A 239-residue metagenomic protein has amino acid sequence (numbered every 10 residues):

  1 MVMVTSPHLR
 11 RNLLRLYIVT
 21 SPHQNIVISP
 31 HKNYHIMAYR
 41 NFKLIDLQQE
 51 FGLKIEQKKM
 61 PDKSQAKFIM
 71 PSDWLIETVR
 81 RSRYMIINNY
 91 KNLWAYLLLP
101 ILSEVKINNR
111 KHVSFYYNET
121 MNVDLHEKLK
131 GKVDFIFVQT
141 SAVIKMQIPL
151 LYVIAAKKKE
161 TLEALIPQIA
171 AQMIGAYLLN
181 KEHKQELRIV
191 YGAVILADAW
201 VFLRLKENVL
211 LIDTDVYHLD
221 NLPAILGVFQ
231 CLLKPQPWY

Functional and structural regions predicted by a protein language model:
M1-A66: Nuclease-adjacent, charged terminal/linker segments that flank catalytic cores
A38-K59, K63-I189, L203-Y239: A short, conserved, highly charged catalytic patch centered on acidic carboxylates
Y191-I195, A199: An amphipathic alpha-helical core segment
